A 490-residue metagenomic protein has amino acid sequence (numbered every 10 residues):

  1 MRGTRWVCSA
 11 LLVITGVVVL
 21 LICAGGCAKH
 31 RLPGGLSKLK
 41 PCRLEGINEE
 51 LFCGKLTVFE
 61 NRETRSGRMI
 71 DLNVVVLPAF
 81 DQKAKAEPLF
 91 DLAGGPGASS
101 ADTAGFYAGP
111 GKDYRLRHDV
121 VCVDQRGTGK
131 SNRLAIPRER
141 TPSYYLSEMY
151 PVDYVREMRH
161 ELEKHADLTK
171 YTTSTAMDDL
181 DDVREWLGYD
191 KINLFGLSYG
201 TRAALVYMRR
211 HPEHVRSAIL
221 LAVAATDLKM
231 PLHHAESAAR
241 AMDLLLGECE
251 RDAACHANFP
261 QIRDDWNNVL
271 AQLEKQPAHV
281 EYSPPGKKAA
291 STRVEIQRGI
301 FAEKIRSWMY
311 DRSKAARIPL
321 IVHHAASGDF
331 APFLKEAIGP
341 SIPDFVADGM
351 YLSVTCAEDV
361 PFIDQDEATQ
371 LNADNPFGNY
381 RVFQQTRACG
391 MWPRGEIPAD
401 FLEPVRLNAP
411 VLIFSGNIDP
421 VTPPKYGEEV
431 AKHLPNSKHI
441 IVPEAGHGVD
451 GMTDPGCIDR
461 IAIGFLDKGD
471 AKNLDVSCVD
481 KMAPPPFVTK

Functional and structural regions predicted by a protein language model:
R2-V13: Bacterial N-terminal signal peptides that target proteins for export
V13-L20: Hydrophobic membrane-insertion alpha-helices, especially the h-region of bacterial N-terminal signal peptides
C23-G26: C-terminal motif of bacterial Sec signal peptides marking the signal peptidase cleavage site
A28-I300, S353, A357-K490: Gly/Pro-rich cap/lid or specificity-loop segments adjacent to the active site
H165, Q276, K287, R312 (+4 more regions): Short loop/turn hinge sites at secondary-structure boundaries
V294-H323: P-loop NTPase catalytic cores that bind/hydrolyze ATP
R317, G339-S341, Q384: Intrinsic disorder and flexible/low-complexity segments
V322, S327-D364: Long, low-complexity segments enriched in small/aliphatic residues
